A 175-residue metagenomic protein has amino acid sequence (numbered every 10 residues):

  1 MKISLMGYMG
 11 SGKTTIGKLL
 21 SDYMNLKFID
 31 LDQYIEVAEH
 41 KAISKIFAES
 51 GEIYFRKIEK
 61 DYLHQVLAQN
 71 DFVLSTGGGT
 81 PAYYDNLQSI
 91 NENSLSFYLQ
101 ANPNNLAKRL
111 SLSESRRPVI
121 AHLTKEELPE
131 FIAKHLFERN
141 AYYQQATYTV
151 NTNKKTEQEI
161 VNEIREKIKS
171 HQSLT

Functional and structural regions predicted by a protein language model:
L5: Hydrophobic anchor at the beta1->P-loop junction of P-loop NTPases
Y8: P-loop (Walker A) phosphate-binding loop of NTP-binding proteins
S11: ATP-binding Walker
T14: Walker A/P-loop
L19, Y23, F137-T175: NTP-dependent small-molecule kinase module
Q33-T80, Y84-N91, R116: ATP-dependent small-molecule kinase phosphotransfer cores that center on conserved nucleotide phosphate-binding segments
G78-T80, N102-P103, K155-T156: Short glycine-rich anion-binding loops that position phosphate/pyrophosphate groups of nucleotides and phosphorylated
N93-E138: A glycine- and Lys/Arg-enriched "phosphate-lid" helix/loop adjacent to the NTP-binding pocket of small-molecule kinases
